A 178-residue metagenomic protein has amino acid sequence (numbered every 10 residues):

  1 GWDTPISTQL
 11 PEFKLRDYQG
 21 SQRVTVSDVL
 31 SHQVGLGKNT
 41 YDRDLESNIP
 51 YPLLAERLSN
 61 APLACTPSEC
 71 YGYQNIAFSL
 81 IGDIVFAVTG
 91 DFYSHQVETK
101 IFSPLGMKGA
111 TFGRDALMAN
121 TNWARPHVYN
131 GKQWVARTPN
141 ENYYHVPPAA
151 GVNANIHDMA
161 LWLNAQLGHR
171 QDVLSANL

Functional and structural regions predicted by a protein language model:
W2-D17, L105: Short, glycine/proline-biased beta-turn/loop segments that scaffold the active-site neighborhood
D17-L178: Short, surface-exposed loop or secondary-structure junction motifs that flank catalytic or metal-binding residues
